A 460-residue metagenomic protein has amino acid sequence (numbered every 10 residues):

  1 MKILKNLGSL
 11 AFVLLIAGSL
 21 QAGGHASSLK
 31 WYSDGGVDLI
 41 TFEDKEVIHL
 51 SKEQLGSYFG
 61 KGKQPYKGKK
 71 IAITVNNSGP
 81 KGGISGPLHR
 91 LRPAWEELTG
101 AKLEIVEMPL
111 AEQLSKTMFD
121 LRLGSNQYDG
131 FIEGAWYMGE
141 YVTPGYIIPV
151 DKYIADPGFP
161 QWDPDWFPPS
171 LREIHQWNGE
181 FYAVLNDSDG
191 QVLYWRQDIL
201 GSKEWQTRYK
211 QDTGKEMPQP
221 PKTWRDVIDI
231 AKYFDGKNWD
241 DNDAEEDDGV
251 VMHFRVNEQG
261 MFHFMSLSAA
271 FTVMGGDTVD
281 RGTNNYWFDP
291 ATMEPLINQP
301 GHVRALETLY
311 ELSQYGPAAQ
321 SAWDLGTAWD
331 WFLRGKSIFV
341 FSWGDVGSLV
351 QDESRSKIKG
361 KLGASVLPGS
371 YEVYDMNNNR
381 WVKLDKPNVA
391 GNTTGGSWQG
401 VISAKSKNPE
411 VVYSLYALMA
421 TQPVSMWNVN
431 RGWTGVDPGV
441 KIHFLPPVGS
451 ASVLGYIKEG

Functional and structural regions predicted by a protein language model:
G24-G60, Q64, D241, N408-P409 (+3 more regions): Extracellular/periplasmic bilobal clamshell ligand-binding domains
L29-P65, A135-V192, G201, D243 (+2 more regions): Hinge/lid segment of periplasmic solute-binding proteins
G56-G62, P80-G100, Y194, D198: Short, polar/charged alpha-helical segment
K67-P80, A101-V106, D129-G130: Short, well-ordered beta-strand elements
R90-P169, I174-Q176, E180-A183, S202-E204 (+4 more regions): Extracytoplasmic "Venus flytrap"/periplasmic binding protein-like
P93, Q314, R355-H443: Extracytoplasmic/periplasmic substrate-recognition and gating elements
Q176-D187, Q191, R225-A291: Extracytoplasmic/periplasmic solute-binding protein
D226-D235, V273-A322, G363-P368: Glycine-centered hinge/linker elements that transmit conformational signals in sensory and ligand-binding systems
